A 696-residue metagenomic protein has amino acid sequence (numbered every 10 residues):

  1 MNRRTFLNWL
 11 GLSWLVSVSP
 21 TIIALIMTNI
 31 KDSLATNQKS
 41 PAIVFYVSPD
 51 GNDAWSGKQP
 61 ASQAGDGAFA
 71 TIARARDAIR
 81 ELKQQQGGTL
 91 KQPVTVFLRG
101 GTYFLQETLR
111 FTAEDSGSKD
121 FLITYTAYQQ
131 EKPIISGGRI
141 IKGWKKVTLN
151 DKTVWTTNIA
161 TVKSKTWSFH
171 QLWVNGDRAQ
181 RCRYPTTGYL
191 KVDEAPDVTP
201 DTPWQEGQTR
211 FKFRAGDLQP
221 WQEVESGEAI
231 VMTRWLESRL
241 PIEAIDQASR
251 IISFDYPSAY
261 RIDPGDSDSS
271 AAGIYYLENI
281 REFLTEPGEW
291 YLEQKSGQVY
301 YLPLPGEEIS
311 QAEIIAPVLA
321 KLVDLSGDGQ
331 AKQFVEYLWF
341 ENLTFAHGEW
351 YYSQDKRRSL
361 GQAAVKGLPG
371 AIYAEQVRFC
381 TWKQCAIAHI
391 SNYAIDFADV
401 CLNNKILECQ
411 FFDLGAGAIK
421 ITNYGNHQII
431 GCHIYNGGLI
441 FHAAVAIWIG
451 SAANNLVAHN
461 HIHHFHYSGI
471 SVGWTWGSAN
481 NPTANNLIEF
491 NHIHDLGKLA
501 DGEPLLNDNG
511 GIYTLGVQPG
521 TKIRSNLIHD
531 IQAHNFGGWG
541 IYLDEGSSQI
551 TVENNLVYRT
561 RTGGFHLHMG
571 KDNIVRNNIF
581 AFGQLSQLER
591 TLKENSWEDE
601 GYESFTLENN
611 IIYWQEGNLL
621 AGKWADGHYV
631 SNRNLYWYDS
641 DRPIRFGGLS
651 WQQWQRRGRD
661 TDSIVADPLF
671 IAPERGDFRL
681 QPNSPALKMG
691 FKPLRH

Functional and structural regions predicted by a protein language model:
M1-R4: Positively charged n-region of N-terminal signal peptides that target proteins for export
L7-T28: N-terminal export signals
N8, V472, K688: Phosphate-coordinating loops and pocket residues in cytosolic domains that bind phosphorylated ligands
L15-S19, Q84, G348-E349, S640: A generic secondary-structure boundary signal that marks alpha-helix termini
I23-K39: Basic/polar N-terminal segments that are highly enriched at the extreme N-terminus, encompassing both cleavable
P41-A386, R656-A666, R675-H696: Extracellular polysaccharide-degrading/modifying enzymes targeting complex plant/algal/animal polysaccharides
F69, R110, S118, V323 (+5 more regions): Glycine- and acidic/polar-rich repeat regions and solenoidal domains
